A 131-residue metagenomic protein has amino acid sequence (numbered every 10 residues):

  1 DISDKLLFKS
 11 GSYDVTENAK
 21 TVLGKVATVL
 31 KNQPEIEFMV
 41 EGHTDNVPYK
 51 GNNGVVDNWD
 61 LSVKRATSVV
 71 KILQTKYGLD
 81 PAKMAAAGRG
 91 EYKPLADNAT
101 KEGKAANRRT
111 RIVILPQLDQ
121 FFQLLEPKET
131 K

Functional and structural regions predicted by a protein language model:
D1, K5-L7: Extended, gly/pro-poor, charged amphipathic helical "stalk/hinge" elements that serve as dimerization and scaffold
S12-K25, Q33, H43-K131: Periplasmic OmpA-like peptidoglycan-binding domain that tethers envelope proteins to the cell wall
